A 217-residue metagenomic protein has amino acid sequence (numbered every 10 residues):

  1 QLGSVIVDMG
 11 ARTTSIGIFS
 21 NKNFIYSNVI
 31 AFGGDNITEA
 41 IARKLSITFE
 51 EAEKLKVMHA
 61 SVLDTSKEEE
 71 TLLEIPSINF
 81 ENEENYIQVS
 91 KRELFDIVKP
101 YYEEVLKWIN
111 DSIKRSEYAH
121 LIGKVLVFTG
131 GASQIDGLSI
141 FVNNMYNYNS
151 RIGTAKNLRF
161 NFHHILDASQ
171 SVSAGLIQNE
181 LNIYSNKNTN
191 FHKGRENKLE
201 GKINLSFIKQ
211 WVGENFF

Functional and structural regions predicted by a protein language model:
Q1-I6, S15-F217: Helical "lid/coupling" subdomains associated with nucleotide-phosphate turnover
A11: Short, glycine/acidic-enriched loop or turn micro-motifs at the edges of active sites
